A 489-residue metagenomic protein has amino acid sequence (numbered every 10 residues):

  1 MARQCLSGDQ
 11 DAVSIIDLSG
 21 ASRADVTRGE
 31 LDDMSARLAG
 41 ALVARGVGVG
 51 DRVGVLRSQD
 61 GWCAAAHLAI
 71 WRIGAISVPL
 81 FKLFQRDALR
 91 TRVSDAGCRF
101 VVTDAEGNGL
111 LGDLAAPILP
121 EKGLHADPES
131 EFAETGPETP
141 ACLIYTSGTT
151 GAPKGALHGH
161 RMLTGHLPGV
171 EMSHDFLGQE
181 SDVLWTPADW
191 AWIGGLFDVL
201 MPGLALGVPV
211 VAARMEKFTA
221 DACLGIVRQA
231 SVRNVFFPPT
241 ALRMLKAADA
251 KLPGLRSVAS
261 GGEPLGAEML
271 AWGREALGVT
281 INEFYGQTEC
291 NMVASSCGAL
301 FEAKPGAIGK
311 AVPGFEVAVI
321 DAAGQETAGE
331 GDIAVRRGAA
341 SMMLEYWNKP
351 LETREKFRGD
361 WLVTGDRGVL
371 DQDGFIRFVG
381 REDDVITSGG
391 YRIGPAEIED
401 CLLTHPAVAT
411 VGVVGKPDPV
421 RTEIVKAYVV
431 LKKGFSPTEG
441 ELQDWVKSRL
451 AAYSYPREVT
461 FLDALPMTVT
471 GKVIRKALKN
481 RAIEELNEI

Functional and structural regions predicted by a protein language model:
A2-T27: AMP-dependent adenylate-forming
A41-F84, A188-D189, R392: Conserved AMP-binding/adenylate-forming
A44-R45, L68, R72-A133, S231 (+1 more regions): Structural core segment of the AMP-binding/adenylate-forming
R45-V47, E129-E138, I144-P187, V208: Conserved adenylate-forming
F84-D87, V101, V235, A339 (+6 more regions): AMP-binding/adenylate-forming catalytic core of the ANL superfamily
T164-T186, A191-N234: Conserved AMP-binding/adenylation subdomain of ANL enzymes
M201, A205, V232-F237, K246-A303 (+1 more regions): Gly/Ser/Thr-rich phosphate-binding loop
K310-G314, Q325-E355, I393: Conserved ATP/PPi-binding loop(s) of AMP-dependent carboxylate-activating enzymes
